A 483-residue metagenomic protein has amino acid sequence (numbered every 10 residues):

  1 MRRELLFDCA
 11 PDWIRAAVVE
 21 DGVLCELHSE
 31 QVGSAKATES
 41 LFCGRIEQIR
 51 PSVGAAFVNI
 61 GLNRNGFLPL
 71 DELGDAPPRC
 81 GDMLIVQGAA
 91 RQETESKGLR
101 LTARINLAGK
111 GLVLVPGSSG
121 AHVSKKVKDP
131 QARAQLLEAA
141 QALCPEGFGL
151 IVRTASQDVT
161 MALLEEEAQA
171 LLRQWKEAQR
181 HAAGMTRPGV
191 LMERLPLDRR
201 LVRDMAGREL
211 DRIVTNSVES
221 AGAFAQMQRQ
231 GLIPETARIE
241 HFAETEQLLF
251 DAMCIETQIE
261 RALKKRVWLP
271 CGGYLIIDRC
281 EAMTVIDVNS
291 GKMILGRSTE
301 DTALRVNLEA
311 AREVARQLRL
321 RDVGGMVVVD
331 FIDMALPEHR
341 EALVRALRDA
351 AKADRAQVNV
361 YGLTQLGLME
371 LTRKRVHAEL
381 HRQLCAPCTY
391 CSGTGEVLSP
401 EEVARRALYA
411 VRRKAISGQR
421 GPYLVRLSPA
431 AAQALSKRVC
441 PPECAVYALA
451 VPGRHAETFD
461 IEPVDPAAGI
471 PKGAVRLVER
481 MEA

Functional and structural regions predicted by a protein language model:
M1-R104, R480-E482: Charged, low-complexity terminal tails
R3, E26-L27, Q31-K36, D75-A76 (+6 more regions): Active-site phosphate-binding and catalytic loops of NTP-dependent enzymes
E26-L27, G66-L68, G120-S124, K292-R297: Short small-residue beta-strand/loop micro-motif enriched in glycine and branched aliphatics
L27-S29, G33-S52, P78-L84, A89-Q92 (+5 more regions): Phosphate-interacting basic helix/loop segments used at nucleotide- and nucleic-acid interfaces
G54-A56, R64, Q92-L114, L171 (+1 more regions): Conserved glycine-centered short motifs in functionally critical loops
D82-M83, G149, T186, D322-G325: Loop/turn-to-beta-strand initiation segments
A103-R104, A108-L112, G117-R229, I233-E256 (+1 more regions): Charged, low-complexity intrinsically disordered tails
Q226-T257, R261-L308: Metal-dependent catalytic core segments for phosphate chemistry
